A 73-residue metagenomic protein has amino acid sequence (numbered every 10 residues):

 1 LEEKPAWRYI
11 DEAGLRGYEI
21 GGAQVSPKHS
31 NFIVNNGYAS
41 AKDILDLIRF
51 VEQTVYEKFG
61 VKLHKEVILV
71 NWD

Functional and structural regions predicted by a protein language model:
L1-D46, Q53, K58, K62-D73: Phosphate/pyrophosphate- and phosphate-bearing ligand-binding catalytic cores of soluble enzymes
